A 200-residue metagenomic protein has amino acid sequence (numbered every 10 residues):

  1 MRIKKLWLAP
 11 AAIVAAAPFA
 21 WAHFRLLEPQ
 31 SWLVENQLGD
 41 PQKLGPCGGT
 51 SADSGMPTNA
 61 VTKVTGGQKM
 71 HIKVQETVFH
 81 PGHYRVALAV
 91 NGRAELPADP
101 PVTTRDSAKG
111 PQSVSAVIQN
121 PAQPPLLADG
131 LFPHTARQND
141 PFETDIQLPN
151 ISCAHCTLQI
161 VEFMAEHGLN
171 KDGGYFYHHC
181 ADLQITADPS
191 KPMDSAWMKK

Functional and structural regions predicted by a protein language model:
R2-L8: Bacterial N-terminal signal peptides that target proteins for export
L8-A9, F163: Short amphipathic alpha-helical "recognition" segments used for binding
A9-A16: Bacterial N-terminal signal peptides
P18-A22: Sec/Tat signal peptide C-region and signal peptidase I cleavage site
H23-K200: Structured recognition/catalytic domains enriched at protein termini, typified by the LPMO catalytic fold at the mature
